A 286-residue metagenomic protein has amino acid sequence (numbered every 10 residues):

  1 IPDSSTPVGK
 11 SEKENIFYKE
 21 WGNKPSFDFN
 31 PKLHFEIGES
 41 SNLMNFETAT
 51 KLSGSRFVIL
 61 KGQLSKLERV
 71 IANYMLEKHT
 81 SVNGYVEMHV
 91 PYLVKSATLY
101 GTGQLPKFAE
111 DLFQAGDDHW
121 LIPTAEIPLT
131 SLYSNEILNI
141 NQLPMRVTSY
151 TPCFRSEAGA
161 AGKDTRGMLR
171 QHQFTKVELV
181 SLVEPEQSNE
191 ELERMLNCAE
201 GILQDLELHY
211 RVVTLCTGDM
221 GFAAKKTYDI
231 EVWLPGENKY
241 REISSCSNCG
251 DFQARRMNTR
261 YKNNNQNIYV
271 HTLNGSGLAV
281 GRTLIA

Functional and structural regions predicted by a protein language model:
I1-K24: N-terminal alpha-helical targeting/anchoring segments
E20-A286: TRNA-recognition modules of translation machinery and tRNA-sensing kinases, especially anticodon-binding
